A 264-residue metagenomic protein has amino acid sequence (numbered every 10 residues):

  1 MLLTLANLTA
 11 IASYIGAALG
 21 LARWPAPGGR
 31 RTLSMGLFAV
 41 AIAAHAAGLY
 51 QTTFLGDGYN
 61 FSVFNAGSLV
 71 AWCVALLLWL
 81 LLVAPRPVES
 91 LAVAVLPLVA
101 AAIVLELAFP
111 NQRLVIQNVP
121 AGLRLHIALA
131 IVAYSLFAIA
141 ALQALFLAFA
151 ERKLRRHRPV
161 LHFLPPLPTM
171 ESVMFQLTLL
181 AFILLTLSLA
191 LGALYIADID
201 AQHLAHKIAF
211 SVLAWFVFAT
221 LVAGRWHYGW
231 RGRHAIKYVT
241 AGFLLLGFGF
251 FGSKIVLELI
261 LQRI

Functional and structural regions predicted by a protein language model:
M1-I15, A133-F137: Hydrophobic transmembrane alpha-helical segments in integral membrane proteins
R30-A39, F64-A66, P87-A100, H234-A241: Cytoplasmic-side transmembrane-helix entry/capping segments in multi-pass membrane proteins
A44-A94, I196-F210: Membrane-interface helix-loop-helix modules in multi-pass inner-membrane proteins
L82-V132: Hydrophobic alpha-helical segments and helix pairs
K153-I196: A mid-sequence, solvent-exposed acidic-amphipathic segment
L189-A193, W215-W230: Transmembrane alpha-helical segments of integral membrane proteins
G224-L245: Interfacial loop-to-transmembrane junctions
F248-I264: Juxtamembrane boundary at the C-terminal end of a transmembrane helix
